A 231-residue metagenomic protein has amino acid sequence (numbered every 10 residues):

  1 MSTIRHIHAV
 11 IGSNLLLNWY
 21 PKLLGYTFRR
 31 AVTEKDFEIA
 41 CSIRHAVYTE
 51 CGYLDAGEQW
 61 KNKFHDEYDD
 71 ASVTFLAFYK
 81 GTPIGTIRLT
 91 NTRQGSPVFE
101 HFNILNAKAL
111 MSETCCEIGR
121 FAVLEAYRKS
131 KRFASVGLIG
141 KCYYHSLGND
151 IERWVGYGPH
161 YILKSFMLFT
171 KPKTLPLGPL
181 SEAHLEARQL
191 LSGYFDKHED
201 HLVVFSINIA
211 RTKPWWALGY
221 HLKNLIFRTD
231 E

Functional and structural regions predicted by a protein language model:
M1-L23: Short acidic N-proximal helix/loop "leader" segments that mark the beginning of a domain or an inter-domain linker
L15-F64, T74-L76, P83-I84: Short amphipathic alpha-helix that is part of the acyltransferase structural core
G57-F64, Y68-A71, G95-K108: Short acidic (Asp/Glu) patches
E67-D70, F78, K197-E199: A short catalytic or substrate-binding loop motif that flags glycine-/basic-rich loops and adjacent residues that bind
L76, K80-A109: Short, His- and charge-rich active-site/binding loops that engage polyanionic ligands
E100-G193, D200: Acyl-donor binding region in acyl/amide transferases
L180-K223: Accessory, usually C-terminal, subdomains that scaffold auxiliary metal cofactors
L222-E231: Short, cationic low-complexity segments
